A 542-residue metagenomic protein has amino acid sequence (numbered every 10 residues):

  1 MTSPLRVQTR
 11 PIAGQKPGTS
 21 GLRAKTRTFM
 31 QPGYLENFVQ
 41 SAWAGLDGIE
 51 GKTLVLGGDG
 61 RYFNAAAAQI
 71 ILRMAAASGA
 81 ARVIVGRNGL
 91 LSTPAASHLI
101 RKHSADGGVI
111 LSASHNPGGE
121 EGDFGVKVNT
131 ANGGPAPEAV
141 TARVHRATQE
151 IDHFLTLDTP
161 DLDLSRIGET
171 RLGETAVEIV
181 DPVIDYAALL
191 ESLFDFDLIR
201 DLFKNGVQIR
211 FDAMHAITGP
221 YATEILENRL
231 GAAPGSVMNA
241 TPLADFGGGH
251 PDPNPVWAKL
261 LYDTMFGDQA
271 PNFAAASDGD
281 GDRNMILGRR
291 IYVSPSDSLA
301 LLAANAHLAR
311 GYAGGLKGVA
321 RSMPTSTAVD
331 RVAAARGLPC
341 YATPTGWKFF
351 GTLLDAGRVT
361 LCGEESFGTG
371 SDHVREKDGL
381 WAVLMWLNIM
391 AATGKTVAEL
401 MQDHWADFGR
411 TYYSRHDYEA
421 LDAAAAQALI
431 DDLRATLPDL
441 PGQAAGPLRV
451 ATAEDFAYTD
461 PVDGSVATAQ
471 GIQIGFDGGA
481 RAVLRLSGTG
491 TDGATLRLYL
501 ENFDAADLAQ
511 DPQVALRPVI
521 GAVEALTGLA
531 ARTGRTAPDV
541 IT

Functional and structural regions predicted by a protein language model:
M1-V39: Positively charged, low-complexity intrinsically disordered leader regions
S3-I12, G33, E120-D268: Gly/Ser/Thr-enriched, mixed-charge loops and adjacent short helices that form phosphate/oxyanion-binding elements
S20, L56, A96, V109 (+12 more regions): Buried hydrophobic positions in well-ordered alpha/beta secondary-structure cores of metabolic enzymes
K25, T53-D59, K127-N129, Q208-D212 (+1 more regions): Short glycine-rich or small-residue beta-strand-to-loop segments that form or flank ligand, phosphate, metal/Fe-S
V39-L54, F196-K204: Glycine-rich phosphate/diphosphate-binding loops that line cofactor/substrate pockets in enzymes
V55-G122, E224-L287: N-terminal small/polar loop signature for handling phosphorylated ligands or for N-terminal nucleophile
N88, A139-V183, R289-E365, T369-G370: Proline/glycine-rich low-complexity loops and linkers
A270-F273, S277, I286-R289, G311-T542: Phosphate-binding and adjacent anionic-ligand microenvironments
